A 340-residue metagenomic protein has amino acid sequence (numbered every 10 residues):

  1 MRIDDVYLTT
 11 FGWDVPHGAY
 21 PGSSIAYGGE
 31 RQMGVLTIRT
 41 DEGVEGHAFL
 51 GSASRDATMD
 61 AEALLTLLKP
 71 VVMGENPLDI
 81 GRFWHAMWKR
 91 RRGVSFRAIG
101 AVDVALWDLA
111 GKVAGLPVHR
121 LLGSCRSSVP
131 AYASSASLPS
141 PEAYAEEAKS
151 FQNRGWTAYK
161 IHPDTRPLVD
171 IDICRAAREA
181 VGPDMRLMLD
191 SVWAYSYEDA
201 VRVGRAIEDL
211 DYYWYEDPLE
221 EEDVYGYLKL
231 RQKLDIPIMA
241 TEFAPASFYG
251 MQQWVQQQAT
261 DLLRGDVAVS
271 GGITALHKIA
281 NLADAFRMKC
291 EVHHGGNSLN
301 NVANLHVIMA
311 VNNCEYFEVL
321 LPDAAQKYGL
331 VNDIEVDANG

Functional and structural regions predicted by a protein language model:
M1-D5, F11, M87, G111-K112 (+1 more regions): N-terminal amphipathic alpha-helix/helix-capping segment at the start of soluble metabolic enzymes
M1-H47, A53, P322-Y328: Structured beta-strand/loop patches that form or line metal/cofactor-binding pockets in enzymes
I3, G43, L68, V102 (+7 more regions): Conserved, mostly hydrophobic/aromatic
D5, R39-V113: Metal- or metallocofactor-binding catalytic centers and their adjacent structured scaffolds across diverse enzyme
I99, A136, H162-R166, V192-W193 (+4 more regions): Glycine- and other small-residue-rich loops at beta-strand/loop junctions that grip anionic moieties
G123-L234: Metal-dependent enolase-superfamily TIM-barrel catalytic cores that perform enediolate-based chemistry
R205, D211, E222-G340: Shared catalytic-loop signature of beta/alpha-barrel
